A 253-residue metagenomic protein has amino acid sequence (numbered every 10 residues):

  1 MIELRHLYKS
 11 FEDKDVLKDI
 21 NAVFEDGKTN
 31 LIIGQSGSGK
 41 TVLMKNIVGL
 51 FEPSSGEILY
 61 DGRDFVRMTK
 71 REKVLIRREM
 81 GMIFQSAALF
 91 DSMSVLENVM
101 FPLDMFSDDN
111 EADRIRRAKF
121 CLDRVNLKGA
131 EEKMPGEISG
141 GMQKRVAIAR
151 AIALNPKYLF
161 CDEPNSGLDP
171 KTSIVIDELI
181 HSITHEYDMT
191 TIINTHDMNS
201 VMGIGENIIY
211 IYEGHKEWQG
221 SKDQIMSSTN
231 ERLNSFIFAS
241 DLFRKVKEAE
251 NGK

Functional and structural regions predicted by a protein language model:
V48: Helix-to-loop junction immediately C-terminal to a conserved catalytic motif
G56-D64: Conserved ABC transporter NBD signature motif
D64, E111-G129: Conserved ABC ATPase "signature" region
M134-I138, M142: Conserved ABC ATPase signature
A153-K157: A short, proline-enriched helix->beta-strand linker immediately N-terminal to the Walker B motif in ABC-type P-loop
L159-D162: Catalytic Walker B motif of ABC-type/P-loop ATPase nucleotide-binding domains
P170-T172: Helix N-cap at the start of a conserved alpha-helix in ABC-type nucleotide-binding domains
